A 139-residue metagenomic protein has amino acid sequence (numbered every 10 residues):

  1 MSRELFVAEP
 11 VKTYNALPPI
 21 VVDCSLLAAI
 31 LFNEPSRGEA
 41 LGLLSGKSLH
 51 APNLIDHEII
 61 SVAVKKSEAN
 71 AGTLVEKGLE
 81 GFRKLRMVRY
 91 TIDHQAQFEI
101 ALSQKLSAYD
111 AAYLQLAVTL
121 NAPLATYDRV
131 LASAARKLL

Functional and structural regions predicted by a protein language model:
M1-A51, K66-L74: Short, well-structured N-terminal submotif of metal-dependent ribonuclease cores
S2-F6, P10, Y14, R86-V130: Active-site neighborhoods of divalent-metal-dependent phosphate/nucleic-acid chemistry enzymes
I20-D23, G46, H50-N53, K105-S107 (+2 more regions): Histidine- and aromatic-rich ligand-binding microenvironments
L26-L27, I55, Y113, V130-L131: Alpha-helix capping/helix-boundary segments
A29-L31, V62, A134: Residues that scaffold the ATP/ADP-binding catalytic core of kinase and kinase-like folds
P35, E39, L54, N70-K77 (+3 more regions): Alpha-helix N-cap and coil->helix boundary residues
E39, E58, S133-A134: Phosphate- and divalent-cation-binding pockets in alpha/beta enzyme and binding domains that engage nucleotide-derived
E58-H94: Active-site-proximal, substrate-binding regions of enzyme catalytic domains and RNA-binding/basic surfaces
